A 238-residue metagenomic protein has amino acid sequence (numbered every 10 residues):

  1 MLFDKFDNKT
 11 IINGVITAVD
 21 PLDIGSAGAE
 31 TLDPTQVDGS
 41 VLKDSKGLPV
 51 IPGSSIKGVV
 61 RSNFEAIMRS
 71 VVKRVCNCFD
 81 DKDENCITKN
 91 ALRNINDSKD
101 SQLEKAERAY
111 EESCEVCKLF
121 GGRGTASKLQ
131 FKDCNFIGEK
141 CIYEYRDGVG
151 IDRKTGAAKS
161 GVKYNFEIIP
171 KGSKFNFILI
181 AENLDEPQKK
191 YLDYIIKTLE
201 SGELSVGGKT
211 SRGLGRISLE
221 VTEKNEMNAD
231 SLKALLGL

Functional and structural regions predicted by a protein language model:
M1-V149, V162-L238: RNA-binding basic/glycine-rich loop and surface signature characteristic of RAMP-family CRISPR effectors
D152: Nucleotide/phosphate-binding loop and acidic/charged catalytic motifs in nucleotide-binding or -utilizing enzymes
T155-K159: Flexible, solvent-exposed coil segments and beta strand-coil junctions, predominantly the extracellular/periplasmic
